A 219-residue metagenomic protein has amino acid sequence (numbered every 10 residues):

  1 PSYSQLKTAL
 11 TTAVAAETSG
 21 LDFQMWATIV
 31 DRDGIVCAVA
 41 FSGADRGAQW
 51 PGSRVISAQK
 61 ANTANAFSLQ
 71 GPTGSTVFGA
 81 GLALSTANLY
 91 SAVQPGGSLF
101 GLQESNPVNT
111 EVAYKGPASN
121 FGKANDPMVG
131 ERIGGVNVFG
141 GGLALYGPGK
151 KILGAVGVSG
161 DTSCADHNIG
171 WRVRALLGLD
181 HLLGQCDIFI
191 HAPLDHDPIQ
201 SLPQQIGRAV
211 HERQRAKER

Functional and structural regions predicted by a protein language model:
P1-P193, P198: Flexible, solvent-exposed loop/hinge segments and secondary-structure transition points
L194-D195, A209-E212: Intrinsic low-complexity, disordered N-terminal segments enriched in polar/charged/small residues
